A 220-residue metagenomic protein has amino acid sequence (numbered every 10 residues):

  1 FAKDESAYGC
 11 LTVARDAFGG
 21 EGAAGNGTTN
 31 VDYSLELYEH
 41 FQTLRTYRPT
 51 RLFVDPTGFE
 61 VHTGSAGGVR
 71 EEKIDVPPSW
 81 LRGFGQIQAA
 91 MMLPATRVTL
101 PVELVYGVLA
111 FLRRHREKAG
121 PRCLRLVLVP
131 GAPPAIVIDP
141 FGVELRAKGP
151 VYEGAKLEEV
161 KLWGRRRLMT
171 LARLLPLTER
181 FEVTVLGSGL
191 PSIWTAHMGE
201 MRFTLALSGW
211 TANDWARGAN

Functional and structural regions predicted by a protein language model:
F1-H197, W215, A219-N220: DNA replication sliding-clamp ring fold and its partner-interaction surfaces
F203-N220: C-terminal non-catalytic scaffold/interaction domains in large multidomain proteins
